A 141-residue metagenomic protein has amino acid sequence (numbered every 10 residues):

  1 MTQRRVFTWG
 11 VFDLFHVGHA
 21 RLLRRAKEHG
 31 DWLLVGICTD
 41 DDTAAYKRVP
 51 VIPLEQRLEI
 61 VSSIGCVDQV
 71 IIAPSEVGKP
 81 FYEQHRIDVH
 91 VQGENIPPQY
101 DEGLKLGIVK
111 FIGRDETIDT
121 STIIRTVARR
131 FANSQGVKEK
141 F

Functional and structural regions predicted by a protein language model:
M1-F141: Nucleotidyltransferase catalytic core that binds NTPs
